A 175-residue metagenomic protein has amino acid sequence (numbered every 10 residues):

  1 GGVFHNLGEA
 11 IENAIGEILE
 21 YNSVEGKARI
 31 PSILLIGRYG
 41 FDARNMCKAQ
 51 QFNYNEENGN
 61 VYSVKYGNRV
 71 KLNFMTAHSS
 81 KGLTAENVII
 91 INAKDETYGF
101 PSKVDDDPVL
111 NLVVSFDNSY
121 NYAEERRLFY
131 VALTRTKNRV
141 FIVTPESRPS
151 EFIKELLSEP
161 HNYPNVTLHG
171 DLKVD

Functional and structural regions predicted by a protein language model:
F4-G8, E12, G16-L128: Core RecA-like ATPase module of SF1/SF2 helicases and allied nucleic-acid translocases
A93-D171: C-terminal accessory regions
K173-D175: N-terminal accessory interaction module
